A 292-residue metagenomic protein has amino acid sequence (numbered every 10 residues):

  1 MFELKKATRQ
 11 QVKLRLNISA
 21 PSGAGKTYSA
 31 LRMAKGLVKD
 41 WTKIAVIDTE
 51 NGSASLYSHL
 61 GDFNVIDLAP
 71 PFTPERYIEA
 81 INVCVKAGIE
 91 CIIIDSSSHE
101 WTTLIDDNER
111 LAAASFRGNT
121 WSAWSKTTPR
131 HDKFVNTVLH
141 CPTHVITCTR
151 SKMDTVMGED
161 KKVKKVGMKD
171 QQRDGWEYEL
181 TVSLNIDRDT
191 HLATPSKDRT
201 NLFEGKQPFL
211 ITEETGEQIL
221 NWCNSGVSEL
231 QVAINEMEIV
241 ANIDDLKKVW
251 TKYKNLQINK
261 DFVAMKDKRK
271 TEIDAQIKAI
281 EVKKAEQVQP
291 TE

Functional and structural regions predicted by a protein language model:
M1-A20, A24-K26, K35, N51-A54 (+3 more regions): Interfaces that engage single-stranded nucleic acids at replication/repair/recombination sites
R15-N17, K43, C91-I93, H144-I146: Residue-level preference for the first positions of well-ordered beta-strands
P21, P129-G216: Phosphate-binding/switch region of NTP-binding enzymes
S29: Hydrophobic positions on the alpha1 helix immediately C-terminal to the Walker A/P-loop
R32-K39, Y77-S97, F134-T137: Short amphipathic alpha-helices and their capping/turn segments at secondary-structure boundaries
W41-C91, R117: Nucleotide-state-sensitive switch-loop elements of NTP-binding domains
D48-E50, D95-S96, T147-K152: A short beta-strand-to-loop transition that corresponds to the Sensor-1 phosphate-sensing loop of AAA+ P-loop ATPases
I94-T127: Conserved P-loop NTPase nucleotide-binding/switch module
